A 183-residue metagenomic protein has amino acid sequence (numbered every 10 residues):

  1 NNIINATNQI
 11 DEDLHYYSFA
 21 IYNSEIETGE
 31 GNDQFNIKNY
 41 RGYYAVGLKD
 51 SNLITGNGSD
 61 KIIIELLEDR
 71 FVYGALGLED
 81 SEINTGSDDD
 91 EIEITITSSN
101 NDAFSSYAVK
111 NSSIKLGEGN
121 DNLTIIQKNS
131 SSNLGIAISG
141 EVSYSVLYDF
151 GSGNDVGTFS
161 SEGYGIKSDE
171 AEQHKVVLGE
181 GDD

Functional and structural regions predicted by a protein language model:
N1-I3, K175-D183: Short, intrinsically disordered, charge-balanced linker/junction segments flanking boundaries in proteins
N1-L14, T28: N-terminal segments that cap or nucleate solenoid repeat domains
N5, E27, N36, G47 (+11 more regions): Extracellular beta-strand solenoid repeats
N8, I37-G42, I64-E68, I94-S98 (+2 more regions): Concave beta-strand-loop units of leucine-rich repeat
Q9, G29-G31, G56-G58, G86-D88 (+4 more regions): Conserved consensus positions within extracellular tandem repeat modules
H15-I26, I37-N39, Y43-K49, A75-E79 (+5 more regions): Glycine-rich beta-solenoid repeat tracts in large extracellular/virion proteins
